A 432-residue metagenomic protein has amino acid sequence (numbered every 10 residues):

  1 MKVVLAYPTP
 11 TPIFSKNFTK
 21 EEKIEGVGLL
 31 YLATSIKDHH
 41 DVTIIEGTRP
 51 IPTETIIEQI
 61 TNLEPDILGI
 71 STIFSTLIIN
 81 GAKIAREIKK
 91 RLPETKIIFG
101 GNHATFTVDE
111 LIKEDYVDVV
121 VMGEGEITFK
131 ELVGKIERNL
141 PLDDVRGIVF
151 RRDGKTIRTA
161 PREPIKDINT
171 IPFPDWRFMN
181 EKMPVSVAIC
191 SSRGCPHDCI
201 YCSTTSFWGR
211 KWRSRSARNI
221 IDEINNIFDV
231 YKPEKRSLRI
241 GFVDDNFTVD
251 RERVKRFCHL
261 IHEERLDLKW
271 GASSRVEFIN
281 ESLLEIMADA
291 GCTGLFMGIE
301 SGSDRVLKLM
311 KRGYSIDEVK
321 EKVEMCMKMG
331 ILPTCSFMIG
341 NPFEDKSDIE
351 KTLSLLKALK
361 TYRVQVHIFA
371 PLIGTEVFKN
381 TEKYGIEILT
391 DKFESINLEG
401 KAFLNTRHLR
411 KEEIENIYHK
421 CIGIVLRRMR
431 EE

Functional and structural regions predicted by a protein language model:
M1, T9-P12, K16-F18, V145 (+1 more regions): N-terminal [4Fe-4S]-dependent radical SAM core
K2-S15, V149-R152, L332, S347-E432: C-terminal accessory regions of radical SAM enzymes
F14-L29: Glycine- and acidic-residue-enriched helix-capping/strand-helix junction motifs
I24, N169-T334, S354: Radical SAM [4Fe-4S] cluster-binding motif and immediate context
L32-R162, I368, G374: Glycine-rich beta-alpha loop elements in corrinoid/cobalamin-binding modules across cobalamin-dependent enzymes
T48, D245-D250, R275-V276, I339-F343 (+1 more regions): Short, solvent-exposed turn/loop segments enriched in Gly/Ser/Thr/Pro and often Arg
E110-I127, L284, D289-L295, K351-V366: Structural recognition of alpha->loop->beta junctions
